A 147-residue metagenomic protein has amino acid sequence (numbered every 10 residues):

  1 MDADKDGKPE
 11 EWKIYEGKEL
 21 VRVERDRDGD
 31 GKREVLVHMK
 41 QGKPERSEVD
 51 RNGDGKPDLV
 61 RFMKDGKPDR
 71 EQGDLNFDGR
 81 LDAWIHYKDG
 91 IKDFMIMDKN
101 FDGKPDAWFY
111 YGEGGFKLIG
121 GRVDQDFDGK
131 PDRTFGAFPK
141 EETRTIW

Functional and structural regions predicted by a protein language model:
M1-W147: Calcium-binding acidic motifs and repeat modules
